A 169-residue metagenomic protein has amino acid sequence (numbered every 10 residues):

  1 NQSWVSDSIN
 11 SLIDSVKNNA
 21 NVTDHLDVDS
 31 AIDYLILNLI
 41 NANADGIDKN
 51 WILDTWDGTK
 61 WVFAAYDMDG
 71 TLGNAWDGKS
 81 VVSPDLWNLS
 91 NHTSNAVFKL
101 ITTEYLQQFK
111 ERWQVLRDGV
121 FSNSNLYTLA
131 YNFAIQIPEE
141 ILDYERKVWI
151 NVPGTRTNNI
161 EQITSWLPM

Functional and structural regions predicted by a protein language model:
Q2-D48, I52-M169: Middle-to-C-terminal accessory/interaction subdomains
